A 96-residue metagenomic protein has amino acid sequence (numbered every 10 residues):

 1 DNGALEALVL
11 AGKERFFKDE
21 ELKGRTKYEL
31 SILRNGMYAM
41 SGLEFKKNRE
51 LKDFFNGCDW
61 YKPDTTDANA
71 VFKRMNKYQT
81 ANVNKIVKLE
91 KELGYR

Functional and structural regions predicted by a protein language model:
D1-F16: N-terminal low-complexity, Pro/Thr/Ser-rich intrinsically disordered segments that act as propeptides or flexible
N2-G3, F72, Q79: Extended low-complexity, polyampholyte segments enriched in Ser/Thr/Pro and acidic residues
A4, F17, R25-G36, A81 (+1 more regions): Extracytoplasmic/secreted proteins, especially bacterial periplasmic and envelope-associated proteins
L8-A11, R25, L33, F54 (+2 more regions): Low-complexity, intrinsically disordered/propeptide-like segments
F16-G24, S41, A70-M75: Second-shell loop/turn segments in exported
E21-K62: Amphipathic alpha-helical packing elements
N76-R96: C-terminal partner/receptor-binding element of secreted or periplasmic proteins
